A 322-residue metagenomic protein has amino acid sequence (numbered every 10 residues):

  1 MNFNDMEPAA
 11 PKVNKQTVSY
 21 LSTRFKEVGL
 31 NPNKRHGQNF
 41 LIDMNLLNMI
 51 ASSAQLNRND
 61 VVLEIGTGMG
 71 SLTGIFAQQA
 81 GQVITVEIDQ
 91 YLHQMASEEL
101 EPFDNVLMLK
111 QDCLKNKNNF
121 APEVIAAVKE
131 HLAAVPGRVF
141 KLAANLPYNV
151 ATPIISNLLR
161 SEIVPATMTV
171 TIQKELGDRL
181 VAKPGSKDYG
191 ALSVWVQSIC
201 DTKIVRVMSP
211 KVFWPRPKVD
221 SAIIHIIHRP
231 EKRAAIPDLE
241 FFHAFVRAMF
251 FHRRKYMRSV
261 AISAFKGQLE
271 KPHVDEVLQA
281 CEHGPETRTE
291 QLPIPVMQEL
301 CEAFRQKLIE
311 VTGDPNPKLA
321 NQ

Functional and structural regions predicted by a protein language model:
M1-A244, E290, E299-Q306, E310-Q322: Catalytic cores of RNA-modifying enzymes
A222, I226-H228, A234-E276, C281-G284 (+1 more regions): An accessory alpha-helical subdomain
